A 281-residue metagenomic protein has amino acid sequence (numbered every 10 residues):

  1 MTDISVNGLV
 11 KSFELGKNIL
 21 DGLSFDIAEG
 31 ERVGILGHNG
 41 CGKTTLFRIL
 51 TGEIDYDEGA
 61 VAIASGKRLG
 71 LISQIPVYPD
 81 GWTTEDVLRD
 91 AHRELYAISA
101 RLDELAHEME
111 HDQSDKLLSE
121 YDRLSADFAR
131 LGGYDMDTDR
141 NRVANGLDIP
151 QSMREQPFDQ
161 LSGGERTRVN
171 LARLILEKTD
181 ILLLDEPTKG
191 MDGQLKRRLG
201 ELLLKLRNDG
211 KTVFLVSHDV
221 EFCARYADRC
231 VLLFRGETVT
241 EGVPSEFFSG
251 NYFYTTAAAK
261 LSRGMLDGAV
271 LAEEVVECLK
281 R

Functional and structural regions predicted by a protein language model:
M1-L183, P187, Q194-R198: ABC ATP-binding cassette signature C-motif
K67, G210-K211: Switch/coupling loops of ABC transporter nucleotide-binding domains
R197-D209: Helical segment within the ABC ATPase nucleotide-binding domain
S217-H218: H-loop/switch region of ABC-family ATPase nucleotide-binding domains
C223-R225: A short, surface-exposed alpha-helical micro-motif characterized by mixed small hydrophobic and charged/polar residues
V231, R235-V239, E246: Conserved switch/coupling elements of ABC/ABC-like ATPase nucleotide-binding domains
S249-G250, Y254-R281: ABC ATPase nucleotide-binding domains
